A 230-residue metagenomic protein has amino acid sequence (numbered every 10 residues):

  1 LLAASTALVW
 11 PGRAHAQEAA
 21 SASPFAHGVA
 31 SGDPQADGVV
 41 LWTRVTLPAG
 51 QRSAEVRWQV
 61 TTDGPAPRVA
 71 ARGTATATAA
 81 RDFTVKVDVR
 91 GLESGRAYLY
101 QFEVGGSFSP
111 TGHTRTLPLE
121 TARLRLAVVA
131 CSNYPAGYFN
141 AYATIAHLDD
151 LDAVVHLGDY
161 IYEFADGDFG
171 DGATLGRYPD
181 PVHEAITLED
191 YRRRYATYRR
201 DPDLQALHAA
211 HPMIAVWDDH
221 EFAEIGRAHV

Functional and structural regions predicted by a protein language model:
L1-A16: N-terminal export signals
A20-R227: Divalent metal-dependent phosphoesterase catalytic cores across multiple superfamilies
